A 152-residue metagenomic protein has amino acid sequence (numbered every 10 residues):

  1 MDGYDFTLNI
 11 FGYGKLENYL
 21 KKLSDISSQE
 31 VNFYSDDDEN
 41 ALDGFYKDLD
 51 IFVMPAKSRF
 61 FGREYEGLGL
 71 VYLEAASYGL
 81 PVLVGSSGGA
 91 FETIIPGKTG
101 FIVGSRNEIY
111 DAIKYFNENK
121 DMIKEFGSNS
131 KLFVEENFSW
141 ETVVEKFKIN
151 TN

Functional and structural regions predicted by a protein language model:
N18-G44, I51: Nucleotide-activated donor-binding/catalytic signature segment of Leloir-type glycosyltransferases, i.e., the conserved
L42-D43, F60-G62, G88-T93: Short glycine/proline-enriched, acidic/aromatic patches that form the donor-sugar handling elements
K47-Y65, L80: Acidic donor-binding loop of glycosyltransferase active sites
S58-R59, P81, G88-G89, T99 (+1 more regions): Flexible glycine-rich beta->alpha loop in the catalytic core of nucleotide-sugar glycosyltransferases
E64-Y72, A90: Short glycine/serine-rich donor-binding loops of glycosyltransferases
Y72, A76-S77, P81-V84, I94: Short hydrophobic beta-strand element within catalytic cores of glycosyltransferases and related nucleotide-activated
I95-N107, Y115-D121: Conserved acidic donor-binding segment of nucleotide-sugar-dependent glycosyltransferases
Y115, M122-E136, K146: A short, well-ordered alpha-helix in the C-terminal region of glycosyltransferases
